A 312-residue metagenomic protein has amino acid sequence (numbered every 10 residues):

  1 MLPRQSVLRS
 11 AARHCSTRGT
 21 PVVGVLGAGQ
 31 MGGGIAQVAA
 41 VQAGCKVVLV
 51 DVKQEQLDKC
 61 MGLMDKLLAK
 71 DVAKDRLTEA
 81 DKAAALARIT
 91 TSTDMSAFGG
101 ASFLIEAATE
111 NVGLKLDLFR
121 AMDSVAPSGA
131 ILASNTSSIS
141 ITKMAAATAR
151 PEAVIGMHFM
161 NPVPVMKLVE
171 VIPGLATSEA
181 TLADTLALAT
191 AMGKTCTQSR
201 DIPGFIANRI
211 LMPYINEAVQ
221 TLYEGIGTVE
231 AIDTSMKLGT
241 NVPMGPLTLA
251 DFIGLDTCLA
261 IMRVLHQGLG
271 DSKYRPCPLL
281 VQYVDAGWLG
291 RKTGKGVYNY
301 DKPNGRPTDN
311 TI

Functional and structural regions predicted by a protein language model:
L2-P21, A43-G44, T190-D201, V219-E224 (+1 more regions): NAD(P)-dependent Rossmann-like dehydrogenase/reductase catalytic/cofactor-binding core
L8-K70: NAD(P)+-binding Rossmann beta1-loop-alpha1 motif at the extreme N-terminus of oxidoreductases
M31, M122, M144, M157-M160 (+3 more regions): Methionine-biased hydrophobic packing positions in alpha-helices, especially within tandem helical repeat solenoids
C45, V52-K59, A69-L132, S138-I139: Rossmann-like NAD(P)-binding element
V48, K194, L211-I215: Structural/interface elements that position substrates and couple domains in central-metabolism enzymes
K53, T78, S178, G227-A231: Helix N-cap / loop-to-helix initiation motif
I131-R200, F205-R209: Rossmann-fold dinucleotide-binding core
